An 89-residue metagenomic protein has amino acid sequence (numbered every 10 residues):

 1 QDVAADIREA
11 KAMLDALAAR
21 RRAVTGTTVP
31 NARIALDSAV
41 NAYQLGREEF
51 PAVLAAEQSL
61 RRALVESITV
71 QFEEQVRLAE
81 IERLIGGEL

Functional and structural regions predicted by a protein language model:
Q1-E66, E73-L84: Amphipathic alpha-helical coiled-coil segments
E88-L89: Short, solvent-exposed mixed-charge patches
